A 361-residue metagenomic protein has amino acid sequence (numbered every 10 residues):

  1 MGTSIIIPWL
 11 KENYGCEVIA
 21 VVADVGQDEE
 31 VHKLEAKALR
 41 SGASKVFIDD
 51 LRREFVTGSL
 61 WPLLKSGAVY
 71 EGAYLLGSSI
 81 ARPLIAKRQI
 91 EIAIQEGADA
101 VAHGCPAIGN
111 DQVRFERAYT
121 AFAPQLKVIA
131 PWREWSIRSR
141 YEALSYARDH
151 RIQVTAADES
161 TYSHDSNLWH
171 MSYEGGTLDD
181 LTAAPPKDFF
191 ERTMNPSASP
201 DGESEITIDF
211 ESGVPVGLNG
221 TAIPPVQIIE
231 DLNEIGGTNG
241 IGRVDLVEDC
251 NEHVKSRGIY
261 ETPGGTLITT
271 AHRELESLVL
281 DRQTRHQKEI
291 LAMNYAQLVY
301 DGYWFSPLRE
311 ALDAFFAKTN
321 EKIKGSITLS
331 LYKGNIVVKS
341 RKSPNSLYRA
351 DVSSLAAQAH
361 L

Functional and structural regions predicted by a protein language model:
G2-L361: Nucleotide-activated chemistry modules centered on ATP-dependent adenylation/adenylyltransferase
